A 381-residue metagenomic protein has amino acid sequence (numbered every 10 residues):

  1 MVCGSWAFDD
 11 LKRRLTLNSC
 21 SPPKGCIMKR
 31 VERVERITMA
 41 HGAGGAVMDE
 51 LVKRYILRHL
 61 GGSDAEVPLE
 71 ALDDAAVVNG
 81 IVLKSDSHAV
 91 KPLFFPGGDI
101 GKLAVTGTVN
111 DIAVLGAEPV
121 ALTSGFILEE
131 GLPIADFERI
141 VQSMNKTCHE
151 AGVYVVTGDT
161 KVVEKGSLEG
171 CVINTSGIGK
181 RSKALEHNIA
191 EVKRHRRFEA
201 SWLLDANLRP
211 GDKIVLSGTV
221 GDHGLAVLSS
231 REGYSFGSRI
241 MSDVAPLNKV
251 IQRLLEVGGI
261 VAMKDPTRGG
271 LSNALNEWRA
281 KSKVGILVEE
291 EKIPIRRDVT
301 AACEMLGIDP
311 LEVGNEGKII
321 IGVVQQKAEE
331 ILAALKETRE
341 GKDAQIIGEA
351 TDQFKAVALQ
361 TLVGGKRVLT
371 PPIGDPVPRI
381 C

Functional and structural regions predicted by a protein language model:
C26-H59, L369, G374-V377: N-terminal amphipathic/basic leader segments beginning at the initiator methionine
T38, A46-L216, D222, V227: Glycine-rich phosphate/pyrophosphate-binding loop regions near the starts of catalytic domains
G44, E129-G131, S238-N315: Active-site-proximal betaalpha loop/short-helix elements that scaffold phosphoryl/nucleotidyl transfer chemistry
V323-A328: Helix N-cap motif at beta-to-alpha junctions
E330-E340: Short amphipathic alpha-helices in soluble, non-transmembrane regions that often serve as interface/regulatory elements
T338-C381: Acidic, Ser/Thr/Pro-rich beta/coil linker or hinge segments at domain junctions
